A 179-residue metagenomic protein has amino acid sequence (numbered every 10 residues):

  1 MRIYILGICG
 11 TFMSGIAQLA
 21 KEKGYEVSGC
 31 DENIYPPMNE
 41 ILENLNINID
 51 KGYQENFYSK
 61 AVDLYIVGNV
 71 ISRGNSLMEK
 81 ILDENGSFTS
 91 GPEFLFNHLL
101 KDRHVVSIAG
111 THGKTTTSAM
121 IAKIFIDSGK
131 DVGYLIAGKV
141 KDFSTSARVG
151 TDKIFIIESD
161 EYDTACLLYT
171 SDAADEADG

Functional and structural regions predicted by a protein language model:
M1-F94: N-terminal leader/targeting and accessory segments in enzymes
G7-G15, G29, G52, G110-G113 (+4 more regions): Glycine-centered flexibility sites
M13, Y35-P37, F143, T164 (+1 more regions): Conserved protein kinase catalytic core
L19-E22, F57-K60, N69, R73-S171: Phosphate-binding loop of NTP-binding sites
C30-D31, I157-S159, A177: Active-site flanking residues adjacent to catalytic metal/cofactor-binding acidic residues
Y169-G179: Single conserved hydrophobic/aromatic residue that forms the stacking wall/gate of nucleotide- or nucleobase-binding
